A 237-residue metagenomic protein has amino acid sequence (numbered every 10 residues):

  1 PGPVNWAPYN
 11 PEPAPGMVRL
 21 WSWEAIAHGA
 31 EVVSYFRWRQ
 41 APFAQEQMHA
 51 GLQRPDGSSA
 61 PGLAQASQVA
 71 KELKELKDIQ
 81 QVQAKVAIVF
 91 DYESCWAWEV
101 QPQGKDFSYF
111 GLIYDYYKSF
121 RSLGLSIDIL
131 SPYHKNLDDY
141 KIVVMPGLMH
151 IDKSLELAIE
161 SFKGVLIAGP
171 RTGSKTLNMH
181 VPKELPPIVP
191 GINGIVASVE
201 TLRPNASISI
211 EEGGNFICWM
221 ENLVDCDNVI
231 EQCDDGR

Functional and structural regions predicted by a protein language model:
P1-D115, N178, A197-C218, I230-C233: Hydrophobic targeting/anchoring helices
P13-M17, D138, P146-R237: A conserved amphipathic helix/loop scaffold that creates a polar/acidic microenvironment used either to coordinate
S22, Y114-Y117, L155-E160: Short amphipathic alpha-helical segments and helix-helix/interface helices
V32, I142, V165: Short, Asp-centered acidic motifs that coordinate Mg2+ and/or phosphate in catalytic or ligand-binding sites
V89, L130-P132, G169, Q232: Conserved beta-strand termini and adjacent loop/short-helix elements that scaffold enzyme active sites in alpha/beta
Y116-L137: A short, well-structured beta->alpha microelement
